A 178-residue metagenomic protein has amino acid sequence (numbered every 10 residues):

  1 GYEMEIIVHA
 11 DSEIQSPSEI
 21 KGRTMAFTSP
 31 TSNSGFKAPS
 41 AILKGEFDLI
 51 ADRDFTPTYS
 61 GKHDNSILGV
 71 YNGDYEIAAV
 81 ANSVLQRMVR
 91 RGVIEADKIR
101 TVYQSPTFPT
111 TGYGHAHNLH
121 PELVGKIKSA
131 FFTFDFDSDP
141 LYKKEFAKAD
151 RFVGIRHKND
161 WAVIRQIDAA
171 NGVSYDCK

Functional and structural regions predicted by a protein language model:
G1-L68, Y75-I77, S83: Bilobed "Venus flytrap"/periplasmic-binding protein-like clamshell domains and structurally analogous long
E3-I14, F108-E122: A bilobed periplasmic-binding-protein/Venus flytrap-type ligand-binding module shared by bacterial periplasmic
I20, V70-Y71, Y113, I127: Hydrophobic residues within well-ordered alpha-helices
A26-S32, Y71-Y75, G114-A116, A149-G154: Second-shell loop/turn segments in exported
K44, D48, Y71-E76, R90 (+2 more regions): Sec-exported extracytoplasmic/periplasmic mature domains
R53-T56, V89-T107: Short beta-strand->loop
N82-S83, H117: Short secondary-structure boundary segments
G114-H115, L119-K178: An extracytoplasmic/periplasmic, membrane-proximal ligand-sensing/linker region
